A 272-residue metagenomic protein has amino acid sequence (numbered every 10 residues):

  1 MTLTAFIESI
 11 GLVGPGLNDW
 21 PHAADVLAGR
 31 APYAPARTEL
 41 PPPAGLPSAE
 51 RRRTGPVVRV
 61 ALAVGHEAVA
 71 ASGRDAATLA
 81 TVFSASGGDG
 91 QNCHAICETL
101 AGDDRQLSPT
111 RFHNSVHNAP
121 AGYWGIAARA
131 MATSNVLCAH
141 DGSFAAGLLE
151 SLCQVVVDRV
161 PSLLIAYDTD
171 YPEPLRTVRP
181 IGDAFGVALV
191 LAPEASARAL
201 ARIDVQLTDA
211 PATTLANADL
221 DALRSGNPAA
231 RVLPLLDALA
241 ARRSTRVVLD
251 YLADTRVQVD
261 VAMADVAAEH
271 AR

Functional and structural regions predicted by a protein language model:
M1-G87, Q91-R111, V116-T133, A166-R272: Conserved "HGTGT" condensation-loop signature of ketosynthase/thiolase-family condensing enzymes that catalyze
A61-H66, A71-G73, V136-S162: Active-site-proximal alpha-helical scaffold in enzymes
